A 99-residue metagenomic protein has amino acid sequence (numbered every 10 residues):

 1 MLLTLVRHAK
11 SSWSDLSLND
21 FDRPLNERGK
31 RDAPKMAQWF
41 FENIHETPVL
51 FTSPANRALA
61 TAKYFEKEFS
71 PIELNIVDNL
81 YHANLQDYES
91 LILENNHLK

Functional and structural regions predicted by a protein language model:
M1-T4: Extreme N-terminal starter segment of soluble prokaryotic enzymes
A9-A83: Active-site-proximal alpha-helix that buttresses catalytic centers in soluble enzyme cores
Y81-K99: Mid-chain, well-packed structural core segment of small domains
